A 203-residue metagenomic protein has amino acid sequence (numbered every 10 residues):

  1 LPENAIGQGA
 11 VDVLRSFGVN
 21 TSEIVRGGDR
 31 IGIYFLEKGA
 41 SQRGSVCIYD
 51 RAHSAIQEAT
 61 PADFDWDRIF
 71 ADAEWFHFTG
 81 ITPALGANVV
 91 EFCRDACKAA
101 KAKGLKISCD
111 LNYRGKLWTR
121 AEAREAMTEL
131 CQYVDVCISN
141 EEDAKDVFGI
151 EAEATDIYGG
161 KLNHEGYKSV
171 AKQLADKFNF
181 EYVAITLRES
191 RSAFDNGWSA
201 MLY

Functional and structural regions predicted by a protein language model:
P2-I81: Conserved N-terminal subdomain of the carbohydrate kinase-like
R15, R94, K98-A102, C131: Anion (oxyanion) recognition and catalysis
A52, I81, N112-K116, E142 (+1 more regions): Active-site beta-loop-alpha junctions enriched in small/polar residues
Q57-D65, E91-D95, A121-A126, E165-S169: Active-site glycine-rich loop that binds ribose-phosphate moieties when present
I81-G86, G115, I157-G159: Surface-exposed cleft-lining segments at the edges of enzyme active sites
K103, L117-Y203: Conserved phosphate/ATP/ADP-binding segment of small-molecule kinases
K103-L111: Short beta-strand/loop segments at the ligand-binding rim of alpha/beta enzyme cores
